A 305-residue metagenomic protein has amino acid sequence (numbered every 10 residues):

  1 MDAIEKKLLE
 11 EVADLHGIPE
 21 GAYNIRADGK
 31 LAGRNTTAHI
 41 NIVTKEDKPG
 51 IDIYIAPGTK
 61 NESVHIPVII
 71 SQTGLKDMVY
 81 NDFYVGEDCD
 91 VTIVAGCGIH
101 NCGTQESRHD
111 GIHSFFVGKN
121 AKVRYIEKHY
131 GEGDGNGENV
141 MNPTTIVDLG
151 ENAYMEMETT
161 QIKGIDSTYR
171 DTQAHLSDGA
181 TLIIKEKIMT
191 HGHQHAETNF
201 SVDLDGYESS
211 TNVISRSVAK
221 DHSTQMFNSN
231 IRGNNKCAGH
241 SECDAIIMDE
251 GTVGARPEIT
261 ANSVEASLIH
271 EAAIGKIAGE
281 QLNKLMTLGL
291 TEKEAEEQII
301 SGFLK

Functional and structural regions predicted by a protein language model:
M1-N24, G29: C-terminal functional modules
G21-N283, T287-L290, I300-K305: Conserved beta-strand/loop scaffold segments within soluble protein domains that form the structured core and edges
